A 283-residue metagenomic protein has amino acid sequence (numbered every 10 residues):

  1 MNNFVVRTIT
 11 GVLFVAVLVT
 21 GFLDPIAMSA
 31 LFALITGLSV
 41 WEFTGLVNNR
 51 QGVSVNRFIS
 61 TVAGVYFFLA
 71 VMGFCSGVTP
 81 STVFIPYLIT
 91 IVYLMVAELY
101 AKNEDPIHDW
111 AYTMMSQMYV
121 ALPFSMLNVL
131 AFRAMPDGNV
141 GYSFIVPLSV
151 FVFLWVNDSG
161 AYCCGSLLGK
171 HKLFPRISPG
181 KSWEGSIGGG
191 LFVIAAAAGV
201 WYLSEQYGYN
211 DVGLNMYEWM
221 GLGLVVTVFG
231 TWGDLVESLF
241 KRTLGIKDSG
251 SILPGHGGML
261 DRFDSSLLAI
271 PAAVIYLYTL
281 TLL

Functional and structural regions predicted by a protein language model:
M1-L224: Membrane-embedded alpha-helical bundles of polytopic integral membrane proteins
A161-Y162, S166-L167, S238-I246: Juxtamembrane interface at the ends
Y209-Y217, H256-G258, F263, L282-L283: Short, conserved aromatic-histidine micro-motifs
V225-G230: Transmembrane alpha-helix interface/packing and boundary motifs in multi-pass membrane proteins, characterized by
R242-S265: Interfacial loop-to-transmembrane junctions
A269-I270: C-terminal-most transmembrane helix of multi-pass membrane proteins
I275-L283: Juxtamembrane boundary at the C-terminal end of a transmembrane helix
